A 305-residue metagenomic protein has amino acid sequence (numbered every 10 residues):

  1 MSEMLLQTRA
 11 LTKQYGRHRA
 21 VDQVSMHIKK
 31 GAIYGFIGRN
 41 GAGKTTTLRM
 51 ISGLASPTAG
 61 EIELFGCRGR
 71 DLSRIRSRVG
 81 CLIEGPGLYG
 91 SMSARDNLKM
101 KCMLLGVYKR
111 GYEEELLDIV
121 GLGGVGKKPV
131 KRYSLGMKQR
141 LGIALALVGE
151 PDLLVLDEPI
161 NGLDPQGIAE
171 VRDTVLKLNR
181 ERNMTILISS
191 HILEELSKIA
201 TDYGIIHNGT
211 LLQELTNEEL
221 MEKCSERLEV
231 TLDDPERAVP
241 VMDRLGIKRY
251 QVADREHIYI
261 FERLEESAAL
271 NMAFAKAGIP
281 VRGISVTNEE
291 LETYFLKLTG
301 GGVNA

Functional and structural regions predicted by a protein language model:
M1-T12, G301-A305: ABC-family P-loop ATPase nucleotide-binding domain
M4-L6, K13-I188, L193-H207, L211-Q213: ABC transporter nucleotide-binding domains
R9-L11, V24, Y250, I284: Generic beta-strand hydrophobic packing signal
K30, G106, G124, D234 (+2 more regions): Non-catalytic surface loops within mature trypsin-like serine protease
R76, L98-K99, E114-L117, A169 (+5 more regions): Generic structural signal for individual residues within well-ordered alpha-helical segments across diverse proteins
R172-F261: ABC transporter nucleotide-binding domain
E226-L298, A305: Short, charged/small-residue-rich alpha-helical element at the C-terminal edge of ABC transporter nucleotide-binding
